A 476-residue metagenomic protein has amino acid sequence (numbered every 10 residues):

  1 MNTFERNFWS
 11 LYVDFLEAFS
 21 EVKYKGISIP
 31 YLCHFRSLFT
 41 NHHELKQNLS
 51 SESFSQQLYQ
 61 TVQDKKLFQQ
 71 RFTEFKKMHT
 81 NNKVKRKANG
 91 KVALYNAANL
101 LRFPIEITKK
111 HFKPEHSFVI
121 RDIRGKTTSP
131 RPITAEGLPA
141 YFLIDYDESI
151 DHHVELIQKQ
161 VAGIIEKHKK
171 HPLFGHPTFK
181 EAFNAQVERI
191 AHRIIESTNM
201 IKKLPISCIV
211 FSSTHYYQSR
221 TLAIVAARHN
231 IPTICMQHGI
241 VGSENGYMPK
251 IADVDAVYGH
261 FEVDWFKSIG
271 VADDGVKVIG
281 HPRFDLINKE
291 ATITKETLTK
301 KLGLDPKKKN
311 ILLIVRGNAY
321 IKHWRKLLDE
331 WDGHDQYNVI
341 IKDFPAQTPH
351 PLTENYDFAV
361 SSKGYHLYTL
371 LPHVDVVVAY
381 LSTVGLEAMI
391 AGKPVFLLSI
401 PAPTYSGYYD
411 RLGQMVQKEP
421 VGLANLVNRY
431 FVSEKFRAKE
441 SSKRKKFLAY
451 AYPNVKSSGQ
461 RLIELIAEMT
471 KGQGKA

Functional and structural regions predicted by a protein language model:
M1-G26, Y31-L45, F431-A476: C-terminal amphipathic helix plus adjacent low-complexity, charged tail appended to glycosyltransferase catalytic
M1-I195: Conserved N-terminal ligand/cofactor-binding loop architecture of enzyme catalytic domains
R86, K109-H111, T198-I209, S219-P232: Glycosyltransferases and closely related glycan-assembly transferases that use nucleotide-activated donors
G90-Y95, Q186, T198-Y216, L312 (+1 more regions): Short N-terminal targeting/anchoring amphipathic segment
I195, L204, S212, I224-K289: Active-site-proximal region of nucleotide-activated glycan assembly enzymes, centered on histidine/acidic-rich loops
K250, D273, V278, T383-A451: Catalytic binding pocket for nucleotide-activated donors in carbohydrate/polymer assembly enzymes
F284-P351: Conserved catalytic-core segment of nucleotide-activated headgroup transferases in glycan assembly
P345-A391: Donor nucleotide-activated moiety binding/catalytic core segment of transferases that use nucleotide-activated donors
